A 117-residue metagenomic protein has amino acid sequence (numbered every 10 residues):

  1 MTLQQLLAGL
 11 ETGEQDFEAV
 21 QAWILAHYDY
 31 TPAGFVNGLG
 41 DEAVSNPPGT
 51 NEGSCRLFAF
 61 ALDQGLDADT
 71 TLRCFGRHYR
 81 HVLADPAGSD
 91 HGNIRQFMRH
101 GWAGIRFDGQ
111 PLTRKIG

Functional and structural regions predicted by a protein language model:
T2-L10, P111-K115: Long, charge-rich, low-complexity intrinsically disordered regions
L6-E14, N46-P47: Short, surface-exposed loop/turn motifs that are enriched in glycine and acidic residues and include a nearby proline
L10-F35, G109: Short, charge-rich, low-complexity alpha-helical interaction segments
W23, H27, C74-H78, F97-H100: Short acidic/histidine-centered micro-motifs embedded in hydrophobic/aromatic stretches that mark compact functional
A33-N37, E42-A43: Active-site-flanking structural segment that lines cofactor/substrate pockets
D41-G92: Amphipathic protein-protein interaction modules
S89-G117: Long, compositionally biased
